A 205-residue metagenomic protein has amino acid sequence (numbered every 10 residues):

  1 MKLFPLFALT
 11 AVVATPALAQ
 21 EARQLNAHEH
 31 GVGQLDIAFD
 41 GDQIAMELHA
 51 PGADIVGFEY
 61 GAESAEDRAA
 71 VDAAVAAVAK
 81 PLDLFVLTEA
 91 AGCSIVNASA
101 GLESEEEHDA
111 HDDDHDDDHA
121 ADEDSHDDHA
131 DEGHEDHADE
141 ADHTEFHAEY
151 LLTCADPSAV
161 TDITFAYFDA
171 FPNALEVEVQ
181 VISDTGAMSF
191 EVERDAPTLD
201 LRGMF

Functional and structural regions predicted by a protein language model:
P5-A14: Bacterial N-terminal signal peptides
T15-A19: Sec/Tat signal peptide C-region and signal peptidase I cleavage site
E21-H115, H119, H134-F205: N-terminal soluble domains immediately following signal/targeting peptides that reside in extracytoplasmic
D128-D131: Histidine/acidic-residue-rich, glycine-tolerant segments that coordinate divalent metal ions
